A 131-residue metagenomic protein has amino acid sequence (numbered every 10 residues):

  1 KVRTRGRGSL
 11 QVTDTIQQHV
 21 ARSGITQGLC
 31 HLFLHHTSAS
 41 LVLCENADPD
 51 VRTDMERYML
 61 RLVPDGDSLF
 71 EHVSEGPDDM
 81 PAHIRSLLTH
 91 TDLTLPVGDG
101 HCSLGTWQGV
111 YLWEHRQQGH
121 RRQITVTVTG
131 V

Functional and structural regions predicted by a protein language model:
K1-V131: Active-site histidine-anchored catalytic micro-motif
